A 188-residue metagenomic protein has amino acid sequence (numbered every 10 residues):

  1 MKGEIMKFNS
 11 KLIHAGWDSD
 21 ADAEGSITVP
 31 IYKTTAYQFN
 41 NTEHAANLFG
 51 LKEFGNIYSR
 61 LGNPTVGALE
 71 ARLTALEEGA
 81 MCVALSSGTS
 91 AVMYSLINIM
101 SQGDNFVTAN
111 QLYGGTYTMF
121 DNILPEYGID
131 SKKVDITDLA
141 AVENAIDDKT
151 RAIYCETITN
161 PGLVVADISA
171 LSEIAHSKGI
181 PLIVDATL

Functional and structural regions predicted by a protein language model:
K2-Y32: Short conserved active-site loop signatures built around small residues
G25, L73, A91, F106 (+3 more regions): Buried hydrophobic positions in well-ordered alpha/beta secondary-structure cores of metabolic enzymes
N41-S90, G115-N122: Conserved N-terminal alpha-helix of the aminotransferase class I/II PLP-enzyme fold
N98-T116, V134-D135: Conserved PLP-anchoring active-site segment centered on the Schiff-base-forming lysine
Y113-G114, L139-A140, I158-L163: Short, small-residue-enriched loops and turns at beta-alpha junctions that line or gate enzyme active sites
I146-I153: Short acidic/histidine-rich motifs immediately flanking catalytic phosphotransfer sites in two-component signaling
I158-P181, L188: Active-site core of PLP-dependent enzymes with the aminotransferase class I/II
